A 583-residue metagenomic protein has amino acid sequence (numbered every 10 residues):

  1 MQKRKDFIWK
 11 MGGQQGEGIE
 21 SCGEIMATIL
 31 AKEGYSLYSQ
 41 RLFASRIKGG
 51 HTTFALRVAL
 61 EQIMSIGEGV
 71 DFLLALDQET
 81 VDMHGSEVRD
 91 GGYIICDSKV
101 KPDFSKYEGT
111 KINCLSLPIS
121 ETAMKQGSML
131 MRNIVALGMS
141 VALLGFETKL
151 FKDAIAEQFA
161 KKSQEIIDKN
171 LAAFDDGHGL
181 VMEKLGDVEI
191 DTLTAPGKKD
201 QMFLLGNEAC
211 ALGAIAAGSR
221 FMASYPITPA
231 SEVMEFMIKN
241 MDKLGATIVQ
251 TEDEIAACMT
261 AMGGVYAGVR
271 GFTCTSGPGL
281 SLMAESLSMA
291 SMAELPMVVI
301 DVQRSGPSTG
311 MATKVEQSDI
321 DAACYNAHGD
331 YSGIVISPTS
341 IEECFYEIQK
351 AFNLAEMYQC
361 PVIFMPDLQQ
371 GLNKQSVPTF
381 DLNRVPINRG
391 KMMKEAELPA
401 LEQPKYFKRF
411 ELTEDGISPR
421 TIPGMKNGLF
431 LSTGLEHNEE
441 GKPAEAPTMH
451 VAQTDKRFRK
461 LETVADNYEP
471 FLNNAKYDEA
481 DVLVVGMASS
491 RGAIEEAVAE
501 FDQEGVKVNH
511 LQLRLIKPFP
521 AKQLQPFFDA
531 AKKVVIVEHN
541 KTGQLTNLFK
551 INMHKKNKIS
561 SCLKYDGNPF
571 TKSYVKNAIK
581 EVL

Functional and structural regions predicted by a protein language model:
M1-A217, F221-A223, K533: Active-site cofactor/cluster-binding pocket
K3-G85, T228-Y325, I334-A355, Q503: Thiamine diphosphate
D6, F159, E183-K199, A214-S219 (+6 more regions): Gly-rich Lys/Arg/Thr-decorated short loops/hinges at beta-loop-alpha junctions or inter-strand turns that position
I8-Q14, G138, F221-A223, F272-C274 (+4 more regions): Short glycine-rich or small-residue beta-strand-to-loop segments that form or flank ligand, phosphate, metal/Fe-S
A44-I47, K101-F104, T122-A123, S231 (+7 more regions): Short gly/pro/ser/thr-enriched loop/turn and capping motifs at secondary-structure boundaries
A75, I95-D97, P118, T275 (+4 more regions): Short beta-strand segments
M83-K101, E294, L545-L563: A short, gly/pro- and small-residue-rich
F203-C210, I215, F352, E356-L583: Flexible, low-complexity linker and terminal segments
